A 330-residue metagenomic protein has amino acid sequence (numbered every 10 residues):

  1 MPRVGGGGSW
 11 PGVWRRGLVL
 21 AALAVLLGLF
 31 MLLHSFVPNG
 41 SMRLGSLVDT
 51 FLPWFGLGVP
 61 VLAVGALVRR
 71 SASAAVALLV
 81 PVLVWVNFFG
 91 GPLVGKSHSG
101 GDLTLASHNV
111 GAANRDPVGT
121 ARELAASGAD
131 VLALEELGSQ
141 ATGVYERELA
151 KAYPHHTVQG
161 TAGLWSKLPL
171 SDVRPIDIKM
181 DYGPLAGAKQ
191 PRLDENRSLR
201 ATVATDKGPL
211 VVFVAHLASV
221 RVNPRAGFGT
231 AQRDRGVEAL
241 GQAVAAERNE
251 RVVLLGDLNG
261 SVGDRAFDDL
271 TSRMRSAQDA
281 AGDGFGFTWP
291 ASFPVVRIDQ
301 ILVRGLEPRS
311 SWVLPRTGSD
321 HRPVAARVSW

Functional and structural regions predicted by a protein language model:
M1-E146: N-terminal, active-site-proximal structural segment of metallo-dependent hydrolase catalytic domains
R3-G6, W10-V64, T202, A245-E247 (+1 more regions): Metal-dependent phosphoester-hydrolase catalytic domains
L32, V48, T104-V110, T120-T142 (+5 more regions): Active-site beta-strand/loop signature of hydrolases that rely on acidic residues for catalysis
V86-S97, A112, E135-L210, A215-L217 (+1 more regions): Structured beta-strand-rich core segments of catalytic domains in phosphoester-bond hydrolases
G101-T104, T161, R197-L199, G208 (+3 more regions): Envelope-exposed proteins and targeting segments
D116, P191-E195, A231-A239: Soluble or luminal CAZymes and related metallo-dependent hydrolases
V222-A231, M274: Extended amphipathic ligand-handling, pore-lining, and cofactor/metal-binding catalytic surfaces
